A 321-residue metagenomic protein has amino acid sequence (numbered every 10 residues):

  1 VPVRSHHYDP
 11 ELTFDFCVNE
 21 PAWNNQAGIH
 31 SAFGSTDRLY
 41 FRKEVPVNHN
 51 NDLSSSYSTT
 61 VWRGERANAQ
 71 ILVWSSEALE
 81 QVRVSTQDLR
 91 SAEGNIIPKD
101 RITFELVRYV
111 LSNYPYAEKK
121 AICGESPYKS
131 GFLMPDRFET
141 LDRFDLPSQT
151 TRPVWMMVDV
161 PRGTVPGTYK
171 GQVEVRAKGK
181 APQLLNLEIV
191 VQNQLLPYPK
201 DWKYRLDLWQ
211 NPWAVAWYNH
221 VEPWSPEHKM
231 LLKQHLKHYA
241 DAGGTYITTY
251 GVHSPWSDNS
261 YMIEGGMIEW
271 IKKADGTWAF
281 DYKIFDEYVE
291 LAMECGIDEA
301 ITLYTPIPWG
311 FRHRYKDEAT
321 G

Functional and structural regions predicted by a protein language model:
V1-P2, G321: Accessible peptide chain termini
P2-P182: Ligand-binding face of N-terminal immunoglobulin V-set domains in extracellular IgSF glycoproteins
S126, M134, F138, D159 (+2 more regions): Aromatic-lined carbohydrate-binding surfaces of glycoside hydrolases
